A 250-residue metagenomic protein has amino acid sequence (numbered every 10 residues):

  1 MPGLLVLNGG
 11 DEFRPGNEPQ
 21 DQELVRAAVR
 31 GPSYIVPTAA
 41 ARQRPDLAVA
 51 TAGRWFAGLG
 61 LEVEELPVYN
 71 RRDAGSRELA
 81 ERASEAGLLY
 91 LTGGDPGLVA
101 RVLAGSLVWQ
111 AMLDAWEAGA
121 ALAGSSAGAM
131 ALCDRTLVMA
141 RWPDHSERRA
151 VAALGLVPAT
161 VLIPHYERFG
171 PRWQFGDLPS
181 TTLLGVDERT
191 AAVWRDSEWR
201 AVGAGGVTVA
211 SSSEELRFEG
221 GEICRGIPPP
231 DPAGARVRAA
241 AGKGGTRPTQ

Functional and structural regions predicted by a protein language model:
M1-R30, A39-A50, R54-L59, T136-Q250: C-terminal and late-domain segments of enzyme folds
V6-L7, E64-L66, Y90-L91, L122-S125 (+1 more regions): General beta-strand structural signal in soluble alpha/beta enzymes
D11-E12, A40, P96-G97, A129-M130: Solvent-exposed loop/turn segments at secondary-structure junctions within structured extracellular/periplasmic domains
P32-Y34: Conserved beta-strand elements of the Class I
A40-G94, L98: Portal/gating segments that form or line small-molecule/metal binding sites
S76-R77, A86-L88, G97-A118, I223-A241: Mature, structured domains of secreted/extracytosolic soluble proteins
T92, A100-R168: Class I SAM-dependent methyltransferase SAM-binding "motif I" and its flanking Rossmann-like core
